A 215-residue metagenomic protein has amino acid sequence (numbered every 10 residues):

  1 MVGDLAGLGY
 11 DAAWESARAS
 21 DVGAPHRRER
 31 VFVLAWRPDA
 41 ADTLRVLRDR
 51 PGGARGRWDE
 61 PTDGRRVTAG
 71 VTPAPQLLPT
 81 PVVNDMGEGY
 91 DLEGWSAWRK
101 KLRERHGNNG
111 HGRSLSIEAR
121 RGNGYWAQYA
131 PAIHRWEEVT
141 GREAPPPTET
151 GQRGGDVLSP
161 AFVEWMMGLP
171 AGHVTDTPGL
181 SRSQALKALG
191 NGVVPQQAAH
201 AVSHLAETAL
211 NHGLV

Functional and structural regions predicted by a protein language model:
M1-M86, Y90, E118, N123-P145: Class I S-adenosyl-L-methionine
P73-V215: C-terminal target-recognition/interaction regions appended to catalytic cores
